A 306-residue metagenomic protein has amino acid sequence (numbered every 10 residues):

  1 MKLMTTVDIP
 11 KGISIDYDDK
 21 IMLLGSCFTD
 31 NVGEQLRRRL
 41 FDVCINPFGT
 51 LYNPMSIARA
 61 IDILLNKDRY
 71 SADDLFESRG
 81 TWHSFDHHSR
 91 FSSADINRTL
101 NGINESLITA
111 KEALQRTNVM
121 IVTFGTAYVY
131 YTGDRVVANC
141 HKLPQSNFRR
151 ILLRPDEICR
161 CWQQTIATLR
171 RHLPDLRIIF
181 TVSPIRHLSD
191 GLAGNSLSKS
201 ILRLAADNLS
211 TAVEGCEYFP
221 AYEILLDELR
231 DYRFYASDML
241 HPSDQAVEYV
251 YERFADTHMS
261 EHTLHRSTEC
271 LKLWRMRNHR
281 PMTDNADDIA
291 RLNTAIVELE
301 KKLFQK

Functional and structural regions predicted by a protein language model:
M1-D74, A205-N208: Serine-esterase "nucleophile elbow" of acetyl-processing enzymes
M4, G125-A127, A167-S196, P220-I224 (+2 more regions): Active-site segments of SGNH/GDSL-like serine hydrolases that catalyze O-acetyl group transfer/hydrolysis on lipids
N31, D42-V122, T126-Y131: Conserved SGNH/GDSL esterase-like catalytic core that processes O-acyl groups on lipids and polysaccharides
A113, I158-I178, A205-E217, T257: A structural motif corresponding to the C-terminal end of an alpha-helix and its immediate exit/capping segment
G133-P155: A solvent-exposed, charged loop/short amphipathic helix patch at secondary-structure junctions
L143-R150, S198-A212, H241-S243: Acidic, His- and aromatic-enriched active-site or binding-groove loops in soluble protein domains that engage sugars
R177-I179, S200-D231, R253, S267-E269: Extracellular serine-dependent O-acyl
S237, R253-K306: Conserved catalytic region of serine esterases and O-acyltransferases that act on ester linkages in lipids
